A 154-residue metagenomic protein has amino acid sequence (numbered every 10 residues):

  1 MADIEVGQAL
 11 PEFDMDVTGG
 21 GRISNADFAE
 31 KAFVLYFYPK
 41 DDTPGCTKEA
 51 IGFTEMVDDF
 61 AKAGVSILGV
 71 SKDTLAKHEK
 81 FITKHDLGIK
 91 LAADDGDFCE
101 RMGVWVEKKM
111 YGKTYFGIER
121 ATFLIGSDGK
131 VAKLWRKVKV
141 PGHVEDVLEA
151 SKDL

Functional and structural regions predicted by a protein language model:
M1-L154: Chalcogenol-based redox active-site neighborhoods
